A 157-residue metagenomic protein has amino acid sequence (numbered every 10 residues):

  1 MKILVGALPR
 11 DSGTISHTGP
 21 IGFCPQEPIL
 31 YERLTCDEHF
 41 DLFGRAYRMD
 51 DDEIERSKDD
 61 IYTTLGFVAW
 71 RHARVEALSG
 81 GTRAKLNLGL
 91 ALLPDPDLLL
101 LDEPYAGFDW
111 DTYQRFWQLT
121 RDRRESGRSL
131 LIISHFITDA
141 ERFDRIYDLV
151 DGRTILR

Functional and structural regions predicted by a protein language model:
V5: Helix-to-loop junction immediately C-terminal to a conserved catalytic motif
L34-A46: Q-loop/switch helix immediately C-terminal to the Walker
D41, D52-W70: Conserved ABC ATPase "signature" region
R74-G81: Conserved ABC ATPase signature
L88: Hydrophobic anchor residue at the start of the ABC signature
L99-E103: Catalytic Walker B motif of ABC-type/P-loop ATPase nucleotide-binding domains
W110-T112: Helix N-cap at the start of a conserved alpha-helix in ABC-type nucleotide-binding domains
